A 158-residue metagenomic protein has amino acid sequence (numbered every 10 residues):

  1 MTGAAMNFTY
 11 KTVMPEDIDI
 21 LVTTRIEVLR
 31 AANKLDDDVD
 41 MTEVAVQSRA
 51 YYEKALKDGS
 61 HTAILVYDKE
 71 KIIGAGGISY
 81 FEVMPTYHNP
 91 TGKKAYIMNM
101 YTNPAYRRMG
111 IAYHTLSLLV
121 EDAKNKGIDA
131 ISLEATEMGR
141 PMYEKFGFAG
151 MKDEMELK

Functional and structural regions predicted by a protein language model:
M1-E16: Conserved N-terminal entry element of GNAT/NAT acetyltransferase domains
T12, I128, E144-E154: Conserved acetyl-CoA-binding loop of GNAT-fold acetyltransferases
L29-Y51: Conserved GNAT-fold acetyl-CoA-binding loop/helix
A50-I64: A short helix-loop-beta-strand connector motif used in the catalytic cores of GNAT acetyltransferases and, in some
L65, K71-Y80, Y96, Y101: Conserved beta-strand in the GNAT
Y106, G110-L118: Conserved acetyl-CoA pyrophosphate-binding loop and the N-cap/start of the following alpha-helix in GNAT-like
L116, A123-A135: Conserved GNAT acetyl-CoA-binding A-motif
I131-M142, E156-K158: Conserved beta-strand-loop-alpha-helix junction that forms the acyl-donor binding cleft
